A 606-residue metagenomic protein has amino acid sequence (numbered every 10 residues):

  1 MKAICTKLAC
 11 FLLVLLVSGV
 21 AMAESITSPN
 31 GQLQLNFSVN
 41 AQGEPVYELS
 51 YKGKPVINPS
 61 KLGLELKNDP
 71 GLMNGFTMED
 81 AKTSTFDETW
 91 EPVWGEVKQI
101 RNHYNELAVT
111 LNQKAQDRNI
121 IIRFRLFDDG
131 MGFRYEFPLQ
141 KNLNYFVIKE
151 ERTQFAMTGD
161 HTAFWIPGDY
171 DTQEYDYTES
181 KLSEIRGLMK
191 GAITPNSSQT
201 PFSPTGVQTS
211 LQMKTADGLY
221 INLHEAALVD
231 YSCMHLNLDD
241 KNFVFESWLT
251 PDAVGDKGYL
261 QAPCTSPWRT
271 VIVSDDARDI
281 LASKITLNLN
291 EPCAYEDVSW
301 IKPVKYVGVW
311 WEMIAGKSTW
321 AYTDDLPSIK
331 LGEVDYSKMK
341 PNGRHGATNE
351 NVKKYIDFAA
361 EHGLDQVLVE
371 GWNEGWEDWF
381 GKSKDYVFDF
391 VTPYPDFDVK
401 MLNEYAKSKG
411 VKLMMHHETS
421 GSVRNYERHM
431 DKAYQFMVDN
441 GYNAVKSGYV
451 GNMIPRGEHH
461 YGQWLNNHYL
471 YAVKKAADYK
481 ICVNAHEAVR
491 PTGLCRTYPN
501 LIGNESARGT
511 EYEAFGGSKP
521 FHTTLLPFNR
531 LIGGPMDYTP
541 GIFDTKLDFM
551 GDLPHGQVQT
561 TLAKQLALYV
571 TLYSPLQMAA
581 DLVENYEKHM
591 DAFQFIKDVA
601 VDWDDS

Functional and structural regions predicted by a protein language model:
M1-A9: Bacterial N-terminal signal peptides that target proteins for export
A9-G19: Bacterial N-terminal signal peptides
S25-E296: N-terminal accessory beta-strand-rich subdomains and adjacent acidic, glycine-rich linkers that precede catalytic cores
V109, D581-S606: Glycan-recognition and catalytic regions of carbohydrate-active enzymes
Y135, A359, V483, T571: Conserved, mostly hydrophobic/aromatic
Q261-I356, H362, Q366: An acidic-aromatic substrate-binding cleft motif
E370-Q557, T561: Aromatic- and carboxylate-enriched substrate-binding clefts and catalytic-loop regions of carbohydrate-active enzymes
H555, Q565-Q577: Catalytic domains of carbohydrate-active enzymes that cleave complex glycans
